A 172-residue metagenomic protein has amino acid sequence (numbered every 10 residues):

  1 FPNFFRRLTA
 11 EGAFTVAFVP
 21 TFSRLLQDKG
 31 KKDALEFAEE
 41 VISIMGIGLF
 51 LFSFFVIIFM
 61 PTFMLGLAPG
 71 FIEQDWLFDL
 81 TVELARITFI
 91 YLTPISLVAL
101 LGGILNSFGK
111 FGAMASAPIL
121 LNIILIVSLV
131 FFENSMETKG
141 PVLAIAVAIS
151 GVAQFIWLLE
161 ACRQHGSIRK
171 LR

Functional and structural regions predicted by a protein language model:
F1-R172: Membrane-embedded alpha-helical bundles of multi-pass transporters/translocases, especially carrier/permease families
